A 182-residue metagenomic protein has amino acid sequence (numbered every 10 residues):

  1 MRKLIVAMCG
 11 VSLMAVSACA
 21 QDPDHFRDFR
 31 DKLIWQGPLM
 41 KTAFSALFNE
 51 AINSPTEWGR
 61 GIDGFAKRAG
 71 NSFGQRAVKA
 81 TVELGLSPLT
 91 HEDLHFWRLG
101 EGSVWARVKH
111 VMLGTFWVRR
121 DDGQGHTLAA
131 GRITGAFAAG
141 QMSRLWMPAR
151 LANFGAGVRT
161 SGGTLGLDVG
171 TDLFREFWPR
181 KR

Functional and structural regions predicted by a protein language model:
M1-L4: Positively charged n-region of N-terminal signal peptides that target proteins for export
V6-F73, K79, E83-P88, E92 (+4 more regions): N-terminal targeting leaders of membrane proteins
H91-W97, A139-S143: Long amphipathic alpha-helical coiled-coil segments
L99-G100, F154: Short, surface-exposed recognition loops or helix-turn segments adjacent to catalytic cores
V118, D122-R182: A structured, mid-to-C-terminal "fold-capping" secondary-structure block
